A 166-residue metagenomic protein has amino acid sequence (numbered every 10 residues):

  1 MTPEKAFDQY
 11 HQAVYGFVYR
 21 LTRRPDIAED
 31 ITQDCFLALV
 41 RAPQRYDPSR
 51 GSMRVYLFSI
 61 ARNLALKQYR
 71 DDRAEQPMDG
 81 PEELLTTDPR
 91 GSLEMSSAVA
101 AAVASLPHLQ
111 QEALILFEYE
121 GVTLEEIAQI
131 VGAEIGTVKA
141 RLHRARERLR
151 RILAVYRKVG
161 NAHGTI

Functional and structural regions predicted by a protein language model:
M1-G16, V40: A short, charge-rich alpha-helical start-of-domain segment used by transcription regulators
M1-K5, L93, Q129-G132, E147-I166: C-terminal edge and immediately downstream basic/flexible tail or linker adjoining helix-turn-helix-like DNA-binding
Y10-Q12, R20-L21, I115-V122: Short helix-capping/turn signature of helix-turn-helix
G16, D30-L37, G51-N63: Structural recognition of an alpha-helix C-terminal capping motif at a helix-to-coil junction
R23, D34-R50, D71-D72: Sigma70-family region 2
R41-R45, F58-D79, R144, V155: Arg/Lys-rich amphipathic alpha helix in sigma70-family domain 2
K67, R73-V99, T123: Internal acidic/polar
A104-E112, E120-T137, R148-R151: Helix-turn-helix DNA-binding module
